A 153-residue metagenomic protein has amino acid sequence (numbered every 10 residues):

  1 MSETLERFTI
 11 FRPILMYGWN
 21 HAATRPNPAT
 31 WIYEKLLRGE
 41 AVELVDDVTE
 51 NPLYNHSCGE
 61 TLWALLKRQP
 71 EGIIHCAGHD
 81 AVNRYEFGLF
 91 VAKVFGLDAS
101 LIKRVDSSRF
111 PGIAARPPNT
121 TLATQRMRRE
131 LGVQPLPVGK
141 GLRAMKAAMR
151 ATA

Functional and structural regions predicted by a protein language model:
M1-E50, S57: NAD(P)-dependent short-chain dehydrogenase/reductase
I10, P52, A81, R104 (+2 more regions): Short aromatic/basic micro-patch
N20-A22, V48-H56, C76-V94, A144: Substrate-binding strand-loop-helix patch in Rossmann-like NAD(P)-dependent oxidoreductase/epimerase domains
R25-I32, N55, G59, R84-G88 (+1 more regions): A general structural signal for well-ordered alpha-helical segments in protein cores
H56-A64, G139, R143: Amphipathic alpha-helical segments that line or abut small-molecule/effector binding pockets and mediate allosteric
T61, R68-A114, P118, A153: Mid/C-terminal beta-alpha module of Rossmann-like enzyme folds, strongest in SDR-family dehydrogenases/epimerases
S108-E130, P135: A hydrophobic C-terminal alpha-helical subdomain
V138-A153: Amphipathic terminal alpha-helices
